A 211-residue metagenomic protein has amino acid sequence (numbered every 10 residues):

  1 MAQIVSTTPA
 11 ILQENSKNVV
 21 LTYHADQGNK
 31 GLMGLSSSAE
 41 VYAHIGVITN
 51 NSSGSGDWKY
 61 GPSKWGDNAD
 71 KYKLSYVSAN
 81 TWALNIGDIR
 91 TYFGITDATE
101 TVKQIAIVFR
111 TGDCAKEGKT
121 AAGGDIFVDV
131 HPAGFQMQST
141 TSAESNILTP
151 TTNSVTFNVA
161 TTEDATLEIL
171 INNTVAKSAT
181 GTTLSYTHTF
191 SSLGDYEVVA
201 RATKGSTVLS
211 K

Functional and structural regions predicted by a protein language model:
M1-K211: Insoluble glucan recognition modules
